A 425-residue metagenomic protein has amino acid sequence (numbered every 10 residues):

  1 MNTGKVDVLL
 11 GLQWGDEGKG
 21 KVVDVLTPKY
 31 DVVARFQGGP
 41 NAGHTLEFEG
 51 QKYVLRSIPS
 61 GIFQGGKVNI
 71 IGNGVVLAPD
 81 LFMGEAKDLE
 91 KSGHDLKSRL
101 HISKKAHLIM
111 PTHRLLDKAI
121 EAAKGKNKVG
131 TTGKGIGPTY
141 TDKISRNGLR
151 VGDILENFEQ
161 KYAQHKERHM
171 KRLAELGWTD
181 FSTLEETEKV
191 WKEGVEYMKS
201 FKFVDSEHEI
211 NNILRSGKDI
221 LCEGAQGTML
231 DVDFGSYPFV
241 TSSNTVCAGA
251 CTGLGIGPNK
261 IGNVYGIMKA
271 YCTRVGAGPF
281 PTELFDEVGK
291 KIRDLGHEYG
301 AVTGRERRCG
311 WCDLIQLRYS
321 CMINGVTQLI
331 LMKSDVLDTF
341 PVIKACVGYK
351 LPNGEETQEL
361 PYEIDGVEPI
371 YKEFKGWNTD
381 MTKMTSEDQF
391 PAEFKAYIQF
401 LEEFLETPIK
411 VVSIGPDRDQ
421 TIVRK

Functional and structural regions predicted by a protein language model:
M1-K425: Non-transmembrane, aqueous-exposed alpha-helical and coiled segments at domain scale
